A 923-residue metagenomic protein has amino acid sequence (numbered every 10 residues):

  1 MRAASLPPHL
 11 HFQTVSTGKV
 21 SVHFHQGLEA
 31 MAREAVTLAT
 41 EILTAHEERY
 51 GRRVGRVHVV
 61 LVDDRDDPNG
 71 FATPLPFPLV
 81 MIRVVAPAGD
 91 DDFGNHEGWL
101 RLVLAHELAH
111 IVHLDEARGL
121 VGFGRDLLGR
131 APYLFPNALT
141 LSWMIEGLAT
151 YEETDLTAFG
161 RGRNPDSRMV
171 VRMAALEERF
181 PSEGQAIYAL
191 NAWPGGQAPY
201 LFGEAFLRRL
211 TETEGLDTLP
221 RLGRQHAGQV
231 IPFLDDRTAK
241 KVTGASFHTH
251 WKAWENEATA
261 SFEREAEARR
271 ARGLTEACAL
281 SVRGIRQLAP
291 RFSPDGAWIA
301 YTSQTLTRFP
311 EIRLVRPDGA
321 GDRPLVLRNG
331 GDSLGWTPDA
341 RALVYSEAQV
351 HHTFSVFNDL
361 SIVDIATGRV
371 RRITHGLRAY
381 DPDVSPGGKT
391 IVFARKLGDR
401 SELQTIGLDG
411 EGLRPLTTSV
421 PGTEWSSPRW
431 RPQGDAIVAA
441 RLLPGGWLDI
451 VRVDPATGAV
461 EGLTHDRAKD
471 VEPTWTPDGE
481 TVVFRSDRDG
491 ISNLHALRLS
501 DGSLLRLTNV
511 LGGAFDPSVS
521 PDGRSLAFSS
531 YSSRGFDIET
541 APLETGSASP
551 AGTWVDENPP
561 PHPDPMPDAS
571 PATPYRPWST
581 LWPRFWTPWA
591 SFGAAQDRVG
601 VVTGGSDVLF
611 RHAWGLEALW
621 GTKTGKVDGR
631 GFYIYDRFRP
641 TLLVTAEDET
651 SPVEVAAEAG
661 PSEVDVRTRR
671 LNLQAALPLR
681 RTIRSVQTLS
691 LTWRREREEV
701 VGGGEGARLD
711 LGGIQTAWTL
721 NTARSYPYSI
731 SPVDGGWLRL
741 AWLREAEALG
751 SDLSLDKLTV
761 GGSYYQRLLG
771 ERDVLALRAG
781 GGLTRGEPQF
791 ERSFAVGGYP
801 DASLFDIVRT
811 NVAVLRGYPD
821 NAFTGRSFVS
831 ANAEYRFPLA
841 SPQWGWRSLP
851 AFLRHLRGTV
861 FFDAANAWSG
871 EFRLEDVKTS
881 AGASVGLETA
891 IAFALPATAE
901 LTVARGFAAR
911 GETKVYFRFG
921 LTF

Functional and structural regions predicted by a protein language model:
A3-F135, L139-L141, A189-A192: Juxtacatalytic substrate-recognition/specificity segment
A4-S16, P194-Q197, L222-G335: Beta/coil-rich, acidic/histidine-enriched accessory regions frequently appended to metallopeptidases
P7, P76-P78, N95-V103, I111 (+1 more regions): Acidic/His/Gly-enriched intrinsically disordered linker/tail segments that often contain short helix/coil "MoRF-like"
G162, G184, V282-I285, T302-I312 (+11 more regions): A flexible loop/linker signature enriched in serine peptidases of the S9 family
A289, S530, G535-D537, P542-T645 (+8 more regions): Outer-membrane beta-barrel initiation region
P290-W298, L334-A342, P382-T390, P428-A436 (+2 more regions): Blade-terminus and WD-like Trp-Asp/Gly-His loop motifs, strongest in beta-propeller folds
R316-A320, D364-G368, G407-E411, D454-G458 (+2 more regions): Short loop/turn segments that connect beta-strands within beta-propeller blades
P567-S570, T645-S662, R670-A676, G702-A864 (+4 more regions): C-terminal outer-membrane beta-barrel translocator/porin domains of Gram-negative envelope proteins and their
